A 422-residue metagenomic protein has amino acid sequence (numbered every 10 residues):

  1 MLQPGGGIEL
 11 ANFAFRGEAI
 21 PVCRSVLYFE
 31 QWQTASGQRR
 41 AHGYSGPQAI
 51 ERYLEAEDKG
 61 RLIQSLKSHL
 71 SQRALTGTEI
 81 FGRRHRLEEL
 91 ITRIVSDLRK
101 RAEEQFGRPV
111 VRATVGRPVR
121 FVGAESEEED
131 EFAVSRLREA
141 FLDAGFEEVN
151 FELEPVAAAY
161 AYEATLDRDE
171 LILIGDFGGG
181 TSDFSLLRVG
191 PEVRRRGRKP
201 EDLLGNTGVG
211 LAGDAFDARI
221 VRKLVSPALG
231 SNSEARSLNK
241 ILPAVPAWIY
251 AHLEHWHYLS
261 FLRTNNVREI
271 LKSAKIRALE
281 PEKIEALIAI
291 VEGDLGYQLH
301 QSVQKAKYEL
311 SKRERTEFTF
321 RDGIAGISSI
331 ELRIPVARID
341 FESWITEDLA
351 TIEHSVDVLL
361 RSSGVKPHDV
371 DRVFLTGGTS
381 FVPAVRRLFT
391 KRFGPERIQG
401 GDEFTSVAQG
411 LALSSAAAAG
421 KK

Functional and structural regions predicted by a protein language model:
M1-A19, A49-I174, R188-G210, A215 (+3 more regions): N-terminal phosphate-binding loop and flanking beta/alpha elements of the actin-like ATPase fold
M1-Q3, S25-Y28, D183-L187: Short beta-strand scaffold segments in enzyme catalytic cores
G6-R138, L142, L224-Y308, K312: Phosphate-binding loop and its immediate beta->loop->alpha context in nucleotide/phosphate-handling enzymes
G180-S185, A408: Short glycine/serine/threonine-rich phosphate/pyrophosphate-binding segments that cradle anionic phosphate groups
R194, A218-E234, E254-K422: Helical "lid/coupling" subdomains associated with nucleotide-phosphate turnover
